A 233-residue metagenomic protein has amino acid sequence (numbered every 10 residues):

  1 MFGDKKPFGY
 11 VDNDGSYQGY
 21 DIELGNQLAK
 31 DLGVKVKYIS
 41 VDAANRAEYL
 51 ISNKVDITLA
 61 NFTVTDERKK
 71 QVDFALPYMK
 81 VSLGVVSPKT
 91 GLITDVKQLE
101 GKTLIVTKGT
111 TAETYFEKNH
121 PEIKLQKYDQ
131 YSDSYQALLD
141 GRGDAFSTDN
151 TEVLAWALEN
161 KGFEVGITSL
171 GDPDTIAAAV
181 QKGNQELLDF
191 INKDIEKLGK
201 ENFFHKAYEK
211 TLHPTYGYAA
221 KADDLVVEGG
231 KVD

Functional and structural regions predicted by a protein language model:
M1-N61: Extracytoplasmic small-molecule ligand-binding "clamshell" domains of the periplasmic binding protein/Venus flytrap
G3, M79-S87, L154-I195, P214-D233: Periplasmic-binding protein-like
K5, Y20-I22, K37-Y49, G91 (+2 more regions): Short helix-initiation/N-cap motifs at beta->coil->alpha
F8-L24, K97, A220-D233: Short, solvent-exposed loop/beta-turn-alpha elements that line the ligand-binding surface or hinge of extracytoplasmic
Y10-D14, G25-V34, A112-D129, A157-L158: Ligand-binding cleft/hinge of the Venus flytrap
N45-E48, A60-K70, K118, L139-D172: A ligand-binding cleft/hinge motif common to bilobed small-molecule-binding domains
S87-L104: Flexible hinge/capping segments at coil-to-helix
A112, F116, I195-L212: Periplasmic-binding protein-like
